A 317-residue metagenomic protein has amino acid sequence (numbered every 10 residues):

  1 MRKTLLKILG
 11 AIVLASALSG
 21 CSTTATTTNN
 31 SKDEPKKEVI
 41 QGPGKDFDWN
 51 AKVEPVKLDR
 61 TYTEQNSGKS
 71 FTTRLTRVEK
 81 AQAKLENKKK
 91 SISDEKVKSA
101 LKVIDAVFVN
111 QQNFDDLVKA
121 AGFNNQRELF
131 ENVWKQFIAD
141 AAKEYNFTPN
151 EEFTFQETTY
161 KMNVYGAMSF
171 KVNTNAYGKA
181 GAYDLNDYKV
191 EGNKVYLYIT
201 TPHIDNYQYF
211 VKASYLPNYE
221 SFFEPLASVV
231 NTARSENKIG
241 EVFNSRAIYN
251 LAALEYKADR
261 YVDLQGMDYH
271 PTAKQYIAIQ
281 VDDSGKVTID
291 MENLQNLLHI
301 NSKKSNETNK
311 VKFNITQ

Functional and structural regions predicted by a protein language model:
M1-I8: Bacterial Sec-dependent N-terminal signal peptides
A17-G20: C-terminal motif of bacterial Sec signal peptides marking the signal peptidase cleavage site
S22-A25: Bacterial signal peptide processing site
T28-Q65: Post-signal peptide N-terminal segment of mature Sec-exported envelope proteins
A51-N173: Core segments of small alpha/beta cavity-forming domains
E191-T201: A short hydrophobic beta-strand element
D205-T272: Mixed-charge, low-complexity intrinsically disordered segments
G266-Q317: Extracellularly exposed regions in secreted/surface proteins, prominently low-complexity, repeat-rich
